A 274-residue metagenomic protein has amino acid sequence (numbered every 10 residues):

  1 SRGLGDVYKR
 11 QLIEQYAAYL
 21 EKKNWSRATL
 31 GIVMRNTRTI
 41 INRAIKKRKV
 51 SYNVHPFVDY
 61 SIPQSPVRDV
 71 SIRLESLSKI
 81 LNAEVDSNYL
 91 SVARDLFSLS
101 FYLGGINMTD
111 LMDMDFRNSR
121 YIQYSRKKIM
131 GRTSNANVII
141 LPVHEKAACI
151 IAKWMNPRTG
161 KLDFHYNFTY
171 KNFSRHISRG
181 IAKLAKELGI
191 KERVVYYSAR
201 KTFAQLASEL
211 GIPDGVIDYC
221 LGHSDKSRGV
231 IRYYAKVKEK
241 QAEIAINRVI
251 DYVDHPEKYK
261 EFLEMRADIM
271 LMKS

Functional and structural regions predicted by a protein language model:
G3-Y8: Short, small-residue-biased leader/transition segments that mark boundaries at the very start of proteins
R27, G31, Y52-M108, M112: Basic, Lys/Arg- and aromatic-enriched nucleic-acid-binding interface segment
S71, R126-R132, L221-H255, M270: Catalytic-site neighborhood detector that most strongly recognizes the C-terminal catalytic loop/helix of tyrosine
D86-S87, S178-Y219, H223: Short, basic (Lys/Arg/His-rich) helix/loop patches that form interaction surfaces in the mid-to-C-terminal regions
M112-I150: Conserved tyrosine-mediated DNA breakage-rejoining catalytic core shared by Y-recombinases
F116-I122, K191-E192, I212-A235, P256-A267: Short, polar N-cap/turn motifs at the start of nucleic acid-interacting alpha helices
H144-K191: Active-site/catalytic core of tyrosine-dependent DNA strand-transfer enzymes
E145, R158-T159, N167, R228 (+1 more regions): C-terminal secondary-structure termini that scaffold catalytic or DNA-interacting sites
